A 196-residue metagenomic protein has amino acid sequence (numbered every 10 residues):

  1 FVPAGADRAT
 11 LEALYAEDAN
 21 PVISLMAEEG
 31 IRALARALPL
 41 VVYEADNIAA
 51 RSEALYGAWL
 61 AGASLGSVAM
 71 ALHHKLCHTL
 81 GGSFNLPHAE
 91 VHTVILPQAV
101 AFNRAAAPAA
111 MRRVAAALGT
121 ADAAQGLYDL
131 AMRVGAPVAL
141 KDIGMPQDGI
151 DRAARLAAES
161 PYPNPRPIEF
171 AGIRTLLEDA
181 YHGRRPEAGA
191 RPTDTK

Functional and structural regions predicted by a protein language model:
F1-V68, P161, P165-I168: Carboxylate- and glycine-rich phosphate/diphosphate-binding segment that chelates Mg2+/Mn2+
A4-D7, I31, H73, T93 (+3 more regions): A general structural signal for well-ordered alpha-helical segments in protein cores
D7-L11, A54-G62, L96, L127 (+3 more regions): Short alpha-helical scaffolding segments that buttress acidic/His motifs in well-ordered protein cores
A27, R51-A54, M111, I150 (+1 more regions): Hydrophobic packing residues in well-ordered alpha-helices of helical domains and bundles
W59-H92, E159-P163: Glycine-rich phosphate/pyrophosphate-binding beta-alpha loops
G82-G149, P186, P192: Gly/Pro-rich interdomain helix-loop hinge
Q147-K196: Short, amphipathic C-terminal "tail helix"
